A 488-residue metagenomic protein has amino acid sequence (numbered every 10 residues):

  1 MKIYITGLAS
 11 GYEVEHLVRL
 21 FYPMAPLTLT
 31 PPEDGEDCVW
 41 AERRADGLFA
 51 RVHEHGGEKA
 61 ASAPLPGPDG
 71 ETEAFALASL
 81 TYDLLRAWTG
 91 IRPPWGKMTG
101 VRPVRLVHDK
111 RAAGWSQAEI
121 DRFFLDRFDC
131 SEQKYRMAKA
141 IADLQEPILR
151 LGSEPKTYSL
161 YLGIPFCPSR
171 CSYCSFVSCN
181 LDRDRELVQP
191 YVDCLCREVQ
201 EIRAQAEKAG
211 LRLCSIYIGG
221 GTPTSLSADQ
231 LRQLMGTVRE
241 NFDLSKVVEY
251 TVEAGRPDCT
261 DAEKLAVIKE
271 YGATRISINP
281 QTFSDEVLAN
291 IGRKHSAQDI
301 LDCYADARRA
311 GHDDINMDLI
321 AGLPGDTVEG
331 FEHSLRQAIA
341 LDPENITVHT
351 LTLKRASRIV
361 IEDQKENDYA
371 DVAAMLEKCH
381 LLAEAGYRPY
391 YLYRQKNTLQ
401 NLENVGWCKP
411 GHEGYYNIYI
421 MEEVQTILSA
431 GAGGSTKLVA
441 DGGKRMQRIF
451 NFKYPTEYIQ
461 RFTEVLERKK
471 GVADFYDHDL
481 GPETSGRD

Functional and structural regions predicted by a protein language model:
M1-Q117, D126, P410-D488: Radical SAM enzyme core and accessory elements
P31-E36, T352, A356-A430: A C-terminal junction/extension of Radical SAM enzymes
A50-V52, L162, I276-I278: Short beta-strand motif preference
L85-R92, A112-L160: N-terminal [4Fe-4S]-dependent radical SAM core
A140, L144, Y173, V252: Key residue(s) within conserved catalytic/signature motifs
P155-V192: Canonical Radical SAM [4Fe-4S] cluster-binding loop centered on the CxxxCxxC motif and its immediate flanking residues
G163, S277, N345-H349, I418 (+1 more regions): Beta-strand scaffold of nucleotide-dependent catalytic cores
S178-E377: Conserved non-cysteine loop/helix-boundary elements of the Radical SAM core domain that shape
